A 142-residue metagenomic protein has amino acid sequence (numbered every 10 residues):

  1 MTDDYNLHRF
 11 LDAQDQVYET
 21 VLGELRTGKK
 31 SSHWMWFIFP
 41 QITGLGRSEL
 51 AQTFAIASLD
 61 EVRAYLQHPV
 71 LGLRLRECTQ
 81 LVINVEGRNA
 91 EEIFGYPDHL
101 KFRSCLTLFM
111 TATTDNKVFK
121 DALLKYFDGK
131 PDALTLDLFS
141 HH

Functional and structural regions predicted by a protein language model:
M1-E19, L134-L138: Extreme N-terminal tail/first-helix region
L11-E24, V82-A90: Short amphipathic alpha-helical segments and their helix-coil junctions
E24-L59: Hydrophobic/aromatic-rich, well-ordered segments within soluble, folded domains that form packed cores
K30-F37, R74, D98-C105, V118-F119: Residue-level detector of well-ordered alpha-helical segments, enriched for hydrophobic/aromatic packing positions
G44-L50, M110-F119: Short helix-capping/linker segments at secondary-structure and domain boundaries
A55-R74, A133, H141: C-terminal end-helix/capping segment
A64-T113: Mid-chain, well-packed structural core segment of small domains
T114-H142: Charged phosphate-binding loop/patch that engages nucleotide di/tri-phosphates or the phosphate backbone of nucleic
